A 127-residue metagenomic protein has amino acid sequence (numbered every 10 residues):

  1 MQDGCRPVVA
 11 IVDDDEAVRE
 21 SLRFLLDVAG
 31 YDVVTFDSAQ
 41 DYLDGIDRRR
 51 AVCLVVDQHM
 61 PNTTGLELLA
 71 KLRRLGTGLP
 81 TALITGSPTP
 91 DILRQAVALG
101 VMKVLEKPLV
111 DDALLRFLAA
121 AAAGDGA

Functional and structural regions predicted by a protein language model:
D15, Q58-H59: The short loop immediately C-terminal to the conserved phospho-acceptor aspartate in CheY-like receiver
R19, P61: The feature encodes the CheY-like receiver
E20-V28: Charged docking surfaces used in two-component/phosphorelay signaling
D37-S38, T64-E67: Acidic catalytic/metal-coordinating carboxylates
R49-V56: Active-site beta3 strand of CheY-like receiver
D91, L109-A119: C-terminal output helix
